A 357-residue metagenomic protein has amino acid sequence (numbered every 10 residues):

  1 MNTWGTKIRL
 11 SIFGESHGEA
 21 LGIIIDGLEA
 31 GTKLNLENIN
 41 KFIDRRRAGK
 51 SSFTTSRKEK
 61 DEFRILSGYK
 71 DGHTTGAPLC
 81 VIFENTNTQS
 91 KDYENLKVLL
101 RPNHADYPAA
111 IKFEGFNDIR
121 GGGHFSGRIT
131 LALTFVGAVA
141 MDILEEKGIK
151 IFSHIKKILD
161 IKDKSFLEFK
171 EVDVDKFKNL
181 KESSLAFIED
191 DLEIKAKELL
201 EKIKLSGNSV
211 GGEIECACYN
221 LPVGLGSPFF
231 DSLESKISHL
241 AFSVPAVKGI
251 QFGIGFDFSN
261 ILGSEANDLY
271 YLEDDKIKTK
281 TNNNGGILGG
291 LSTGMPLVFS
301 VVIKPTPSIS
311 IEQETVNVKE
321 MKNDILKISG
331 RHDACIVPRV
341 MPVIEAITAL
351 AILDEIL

Functional and structural regions predicted by a protein language model:
M1-L357: Generic N-terminal targeting/processing segments that precede catalytic cores or assembly contacts
